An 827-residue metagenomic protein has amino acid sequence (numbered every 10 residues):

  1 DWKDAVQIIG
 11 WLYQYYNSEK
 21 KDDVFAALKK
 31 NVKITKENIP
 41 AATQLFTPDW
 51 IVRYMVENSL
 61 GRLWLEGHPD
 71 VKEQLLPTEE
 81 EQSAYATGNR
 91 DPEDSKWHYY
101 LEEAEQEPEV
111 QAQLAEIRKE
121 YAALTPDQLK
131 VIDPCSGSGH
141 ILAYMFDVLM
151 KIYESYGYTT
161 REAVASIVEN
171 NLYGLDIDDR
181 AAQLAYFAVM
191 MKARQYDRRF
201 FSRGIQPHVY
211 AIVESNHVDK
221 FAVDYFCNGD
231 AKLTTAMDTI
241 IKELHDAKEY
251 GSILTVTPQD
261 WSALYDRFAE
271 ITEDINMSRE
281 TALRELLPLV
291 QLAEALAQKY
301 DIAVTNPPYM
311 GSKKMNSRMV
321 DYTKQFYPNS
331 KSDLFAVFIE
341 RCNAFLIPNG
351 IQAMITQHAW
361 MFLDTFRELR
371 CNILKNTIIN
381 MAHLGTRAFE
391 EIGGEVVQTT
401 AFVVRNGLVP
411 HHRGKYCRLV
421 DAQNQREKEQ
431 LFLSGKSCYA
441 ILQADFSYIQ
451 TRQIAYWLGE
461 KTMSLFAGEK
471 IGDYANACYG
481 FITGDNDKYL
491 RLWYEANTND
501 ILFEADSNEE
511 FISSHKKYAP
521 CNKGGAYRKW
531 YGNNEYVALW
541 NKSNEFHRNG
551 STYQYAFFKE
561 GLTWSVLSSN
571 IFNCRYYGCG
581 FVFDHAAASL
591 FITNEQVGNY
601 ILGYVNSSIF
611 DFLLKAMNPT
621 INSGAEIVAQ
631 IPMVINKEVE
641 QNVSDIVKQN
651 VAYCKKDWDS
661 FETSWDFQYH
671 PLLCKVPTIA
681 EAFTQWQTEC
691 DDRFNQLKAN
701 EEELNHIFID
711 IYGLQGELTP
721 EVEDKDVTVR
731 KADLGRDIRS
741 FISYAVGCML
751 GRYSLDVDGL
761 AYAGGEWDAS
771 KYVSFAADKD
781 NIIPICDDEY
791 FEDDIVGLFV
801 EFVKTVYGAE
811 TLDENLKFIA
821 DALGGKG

Functional and structural regions predicted by a protein language model:
D1-V32, I253-L264: Long recognition/docking surfaces used for binding and targeting
A5, I9, Q44-V52, V56 (+7 more regions): Hydrophobic (often cysteine-bearing) scaffold residues that line and stabilize catalytic clefts of nucleotide/cofactor
A5-D22, P307-S312, Q668-P677, I707: Core structural elements
K30, I34, A41-M381, N406-L408 (+3 more regions): SAM-dependent methyltransferase catalytic region
A41-E66, V131-L142, Y300-D301, T305 (+5 more regions): C-terminal substrate/ligand-recognition segments
S136, L465-F466, K470-I471, M633-G827: Non-catalytic DNA-recognition/assembly elements of restriction-modification systems
A143, M150, E154, I177 (+14 more regions): Signature of N6-adenine DNA methyltransferases within the class I
Y439-T593, Q641-D645, Y653, T663 (+9 more regions): Polyanion-binding catalytic cores of nucleic-acid enzymes and NTP/SAM-utilizing transferases
